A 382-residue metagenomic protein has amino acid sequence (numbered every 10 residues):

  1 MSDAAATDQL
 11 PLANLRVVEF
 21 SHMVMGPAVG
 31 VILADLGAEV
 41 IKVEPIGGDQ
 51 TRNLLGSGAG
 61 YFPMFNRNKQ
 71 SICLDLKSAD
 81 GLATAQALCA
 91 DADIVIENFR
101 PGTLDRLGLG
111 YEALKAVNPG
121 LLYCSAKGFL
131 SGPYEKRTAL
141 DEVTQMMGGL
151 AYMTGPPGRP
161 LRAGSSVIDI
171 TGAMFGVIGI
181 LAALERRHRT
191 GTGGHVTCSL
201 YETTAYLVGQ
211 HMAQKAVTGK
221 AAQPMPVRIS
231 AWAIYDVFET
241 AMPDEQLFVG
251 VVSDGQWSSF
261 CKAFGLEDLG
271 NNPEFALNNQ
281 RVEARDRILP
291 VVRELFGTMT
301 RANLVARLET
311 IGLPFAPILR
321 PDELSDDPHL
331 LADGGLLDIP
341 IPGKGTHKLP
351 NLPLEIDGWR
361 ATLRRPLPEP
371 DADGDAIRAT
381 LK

Functional and structural regions predicted by a protein language model:
M1-R16, Q223, E239-A241, E323-K382: Terminal low-complexity tails and localization/encapsulation signals of metabolic enzymes
M1-T192, E369, D373-K382: N-terminal helix-loop segment corresponding to the beta1-alpha1 unit of nucleotide/adenylate-binding folds
G47, G128-L130, L200-A205, M242 (+2 more regions): Glycine-rich beta-alpha junction loops
P157-S165, H188-T204, K220-S230, P273-A276: Conserved Rossmann-fold dehydrogenase catalytic segment
S166-L181, L200-V208, V252, Q256: Mid-domain beta-loop-alpha active-site segment that forms a flexible, acidic cofactor/metal-binding surface
A173-G193, Y206, Q210-T218, C261-D268: Oxidoreductase and adenylate-handling cofactor-binding alpha/beta cores
I234-I311, F315: Aromatic-enriched alpha-helical interface/lid elements that frame and gate functional surfaces
E309-L330: Conserved PLP cofactor-binding pocket of PLP-dependent enzymes
